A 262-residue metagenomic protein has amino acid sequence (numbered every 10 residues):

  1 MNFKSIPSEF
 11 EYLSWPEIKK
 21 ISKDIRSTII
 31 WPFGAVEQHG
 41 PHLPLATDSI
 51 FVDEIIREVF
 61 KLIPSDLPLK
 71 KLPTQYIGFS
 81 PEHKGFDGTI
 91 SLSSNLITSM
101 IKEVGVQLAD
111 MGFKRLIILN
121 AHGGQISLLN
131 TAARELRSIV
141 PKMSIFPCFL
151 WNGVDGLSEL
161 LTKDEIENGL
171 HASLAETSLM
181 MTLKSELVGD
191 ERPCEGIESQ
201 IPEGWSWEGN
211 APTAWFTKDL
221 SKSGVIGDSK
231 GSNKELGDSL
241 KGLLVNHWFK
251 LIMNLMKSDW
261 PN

Functional and structural regions predicted by a protein language model:
M1-R115, G123-N262: Extended, histidine- and acidic-residue-enriched regions that form the cofactor-binding/catalytic faces
